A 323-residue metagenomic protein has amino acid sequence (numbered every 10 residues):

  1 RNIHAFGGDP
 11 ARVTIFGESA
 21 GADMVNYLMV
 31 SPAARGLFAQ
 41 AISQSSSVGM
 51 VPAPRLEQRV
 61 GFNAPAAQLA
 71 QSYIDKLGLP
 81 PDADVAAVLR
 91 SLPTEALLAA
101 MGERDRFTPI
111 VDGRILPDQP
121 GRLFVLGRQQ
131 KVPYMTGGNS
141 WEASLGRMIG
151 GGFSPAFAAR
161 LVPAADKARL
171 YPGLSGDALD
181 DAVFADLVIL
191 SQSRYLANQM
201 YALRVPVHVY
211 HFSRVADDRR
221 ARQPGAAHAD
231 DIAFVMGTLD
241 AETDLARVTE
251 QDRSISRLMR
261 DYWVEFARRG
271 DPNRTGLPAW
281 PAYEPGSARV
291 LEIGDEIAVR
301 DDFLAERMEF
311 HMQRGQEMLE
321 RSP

Functional and structural regions predicted by a protein language model:
R1-P80, R114-D118, R122-I149, M200-A202 (+1 more regions): Serine-hydrolase-like catalytic core of hydrolytic proteins
H4, V30, G237, R268-R269: Residues at helix-coil transition
V30-A34, A221-A226, A282-Y283: Short glycine-biased active-site loop of nucleotidyltransferases that positions the nucleotide triphosphate and helps
Q40-I42, V48, P52-A53, D84-Q251 (+2 more regions): Substrate-gating cap/lid region and adjacent catalytic-acid/histidine neighborhood within extracellular/lumenal
R90-T94, H211-V215, R269-I297: Polar, surface-exposed loop/tail segments that function as active-site lids or cofactor/substrate-recognition elements
D252, N273, R321: Adenosyl-5′-phosphate
M259: C-terminal catalytic lobe of FAD-dependent flavoproteins
E296-P323: Tryptophan-rich aromatic "cage" segments
